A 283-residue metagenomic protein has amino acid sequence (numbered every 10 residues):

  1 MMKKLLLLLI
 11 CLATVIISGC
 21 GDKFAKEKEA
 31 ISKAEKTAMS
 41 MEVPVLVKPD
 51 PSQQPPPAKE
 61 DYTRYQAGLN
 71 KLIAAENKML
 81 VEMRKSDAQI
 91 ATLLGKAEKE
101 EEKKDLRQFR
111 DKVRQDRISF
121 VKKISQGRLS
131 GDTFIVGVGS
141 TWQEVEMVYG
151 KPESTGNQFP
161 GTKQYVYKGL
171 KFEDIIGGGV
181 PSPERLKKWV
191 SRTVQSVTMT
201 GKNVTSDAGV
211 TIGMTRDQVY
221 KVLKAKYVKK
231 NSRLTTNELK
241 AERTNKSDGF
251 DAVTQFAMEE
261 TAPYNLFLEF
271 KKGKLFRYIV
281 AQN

Functional and structural regions predicted by a protein language model:
M1-M2, G21, K26, A97 (+1 more regions): Generic N-terminal leader/processing signal
K3-L9: Sec-dependent signal peptide recognition, specifically the positively charged N-region followed immediately by
L12-A13: Repetitive helical segments and hydrophobic/amphipathic motifs
C20-E29, K33-A38, L46, A74 (+2 more regions): Short helix/turn-capping signatures at newly exposed starts of structured segments
V43-E101: Amphipathic, non-membrane alpha-helical rod segments
S247-T254: Repeat-blade elements of multi-bladed beta-propeller folds
